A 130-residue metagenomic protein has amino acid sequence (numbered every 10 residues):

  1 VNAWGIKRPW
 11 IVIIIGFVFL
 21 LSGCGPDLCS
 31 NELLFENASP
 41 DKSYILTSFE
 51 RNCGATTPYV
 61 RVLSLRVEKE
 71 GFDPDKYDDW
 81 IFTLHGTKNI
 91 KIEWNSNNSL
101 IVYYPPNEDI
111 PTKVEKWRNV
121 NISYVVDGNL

Functional and structural regions predicted by a protein language model:
V1-W4, F17, D73, T87 (+1 more regions): Intrinsically disordered, low-complexity regions enriched in Ser/Pro/Gly/Gln/His and often acidic
N2-S22: Sec-dependent bacterial lipoprotein signal peptides
W10, G23-G25, F82-L130: Acidic, small-residue rich beta-repeat scaffolds with periodic aromatic anchors
C24-F72: N-terminal export/targeting and maturation segments
N37, P58-Y77, I110-L130: A signal for specific C-terminal beta-sheet/loop modules enriched in small/flexible residues with GP/PG/PP motifs
N52-S99: Mature extracytoplasmic domains of secretory-pathway proteins
